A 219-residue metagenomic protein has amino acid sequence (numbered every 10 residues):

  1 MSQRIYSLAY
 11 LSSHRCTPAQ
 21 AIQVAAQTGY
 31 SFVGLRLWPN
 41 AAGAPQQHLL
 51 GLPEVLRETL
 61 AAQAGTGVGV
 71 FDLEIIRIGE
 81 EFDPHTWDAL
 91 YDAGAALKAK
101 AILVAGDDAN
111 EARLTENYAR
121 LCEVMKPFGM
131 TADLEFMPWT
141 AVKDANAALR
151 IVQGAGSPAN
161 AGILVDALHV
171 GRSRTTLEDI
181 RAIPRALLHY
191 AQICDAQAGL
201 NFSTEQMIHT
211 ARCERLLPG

Functional and structural regions predicted by a protein language model:
M1-P18, V24, E74-R77: Boundary/entry segment of secreted carbohydrate-active catalytic domains
R4-L8, R120-P218: Acidic/histidine-rich catalytic cores of soluble enzymes
P18-Q27, E54-A62, Y91, T176-H189: Short amphipathic alpha-helices and their capping/turn segments at secondary-structure boundaries
A19-N40, A93-K100: Catalytic domains of carbohydrate-active enzymes, especially glycoside hydrolases
A19-Q20, A62-G69, E74-G162, R172: Active-site acidic/histidine proton-transfer and metal-coordination neighborhood in alpha/beta enzyme cores
S31, G69, K100-A101, A186-H189: Short acidic/polar active-site loop segments enriched in Thr and Asp
G34-L60: Glycine-rich, proline-tolerant flexible connector loops at the mouths of alpha/beta enzymes
L37, G106, D195: Short secondary-structure boundary segments
